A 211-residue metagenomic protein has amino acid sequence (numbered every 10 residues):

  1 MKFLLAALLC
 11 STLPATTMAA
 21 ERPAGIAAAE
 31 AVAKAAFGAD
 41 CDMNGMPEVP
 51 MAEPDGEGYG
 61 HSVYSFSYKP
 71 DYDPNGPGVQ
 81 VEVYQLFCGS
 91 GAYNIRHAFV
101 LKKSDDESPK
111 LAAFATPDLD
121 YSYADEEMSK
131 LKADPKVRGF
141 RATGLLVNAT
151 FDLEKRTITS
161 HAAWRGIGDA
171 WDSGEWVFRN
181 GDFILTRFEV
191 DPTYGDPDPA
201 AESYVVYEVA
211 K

Functional and structural regions predicted by a protein language model:
M1-L4: Positively charged n-region of N-terminal signal peptides that target proteins for export
A6-P14: Bacterial N-terminal signal peptides
T17-V79: Terminal domain-start segments
P47-E48, N94, D106: Secreted/processed peptides and extracellular or luminal domains of membrane proteins
G76-F87, R96-F99, L153-H161: Acidic/hydrophobic-patterned starts of short beta strands in beta-sheet-rich repeat architectures
A92-V100, G168-G174: Structural motif
D105-A112: Surface-exposed loop/turn elements that mediate protein-protein interactions on large endomembrane-trafficking
A112-N180, I184-K211: Short aromatic loop motif centered on NTY/YTY
